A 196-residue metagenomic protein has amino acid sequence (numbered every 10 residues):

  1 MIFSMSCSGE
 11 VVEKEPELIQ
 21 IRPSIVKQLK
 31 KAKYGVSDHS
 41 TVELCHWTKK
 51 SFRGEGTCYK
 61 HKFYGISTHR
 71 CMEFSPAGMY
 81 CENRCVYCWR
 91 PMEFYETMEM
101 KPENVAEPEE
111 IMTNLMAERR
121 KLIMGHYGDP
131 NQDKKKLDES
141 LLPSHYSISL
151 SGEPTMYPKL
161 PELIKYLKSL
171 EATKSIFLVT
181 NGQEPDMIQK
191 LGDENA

Functional and structural regions predicted by a protein language model:
M1-I123: Flexible, acidic/Gly-rich N-terminal and inter-domain linker regions that tether and position cofactor-handling modules
C71, W89-A196: Core AdoMet radical
